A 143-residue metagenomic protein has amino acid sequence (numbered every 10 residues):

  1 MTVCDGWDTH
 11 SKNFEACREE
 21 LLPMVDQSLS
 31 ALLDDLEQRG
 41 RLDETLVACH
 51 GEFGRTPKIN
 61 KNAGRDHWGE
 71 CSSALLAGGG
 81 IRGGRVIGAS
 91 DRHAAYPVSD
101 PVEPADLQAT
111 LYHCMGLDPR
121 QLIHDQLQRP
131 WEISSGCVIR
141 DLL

Functional and structural regions predicted by a protein language model:
M1-L143: Ligand-binding pockets and gating/stacking loops
